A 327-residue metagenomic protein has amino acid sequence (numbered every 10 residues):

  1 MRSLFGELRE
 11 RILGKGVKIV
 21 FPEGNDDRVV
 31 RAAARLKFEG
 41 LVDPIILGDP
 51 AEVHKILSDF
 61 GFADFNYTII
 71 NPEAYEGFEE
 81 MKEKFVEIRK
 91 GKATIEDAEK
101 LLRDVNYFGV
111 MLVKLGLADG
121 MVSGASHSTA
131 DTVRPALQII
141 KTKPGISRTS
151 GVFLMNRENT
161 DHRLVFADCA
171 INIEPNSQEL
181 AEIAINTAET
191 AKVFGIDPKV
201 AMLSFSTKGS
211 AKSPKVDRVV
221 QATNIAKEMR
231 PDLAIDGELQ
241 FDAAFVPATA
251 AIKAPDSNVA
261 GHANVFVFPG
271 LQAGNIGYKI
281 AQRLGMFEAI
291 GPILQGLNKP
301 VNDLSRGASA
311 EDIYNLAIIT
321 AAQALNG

Functional and structural regions predicted by a protein language model:
M1-A260, V265-G327: Anion-binding alpha/beta catalytic cores of soluble intermediary-metabolism enzymes, centered on
